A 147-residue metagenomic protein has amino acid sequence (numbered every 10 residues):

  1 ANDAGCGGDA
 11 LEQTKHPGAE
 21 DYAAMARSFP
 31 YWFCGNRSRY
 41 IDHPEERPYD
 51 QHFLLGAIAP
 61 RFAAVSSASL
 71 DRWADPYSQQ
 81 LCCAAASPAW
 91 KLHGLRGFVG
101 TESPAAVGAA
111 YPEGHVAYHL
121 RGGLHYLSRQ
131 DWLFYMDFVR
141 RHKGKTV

Functional and structural regions predicted by a protein language model:
A1-D3, S66: Alpha/beta-hydrolase-fold catalytic nucleophile elbow
D3-L54, Q79-G100: Mobile cap/lid helix-loop segments that gate and shape the active-site cleft of serine hydrolases
S28, A84-V147: C-terminal catalytic histidine-bearing segment of alpha/beta-hydrolase fold enzymes
G35, R39, A63, S67 (+1 more regions): Generic alpha-helix detector with strongest preference for long hydrophobic helices that associate with membranes
A57-A63, Y111-V116: Short, proline-enriched alpha-helix->beta-strand connector loops that line the catalytic pocket of alpha/beta-hydrolase
A59-P76, R121-G123: Conserved strand-to-loop "acid loop" that flanks and positions the catalytic carboxylate
R72-C82, S128-D131: Conserved alpha/beta-hydrolase "acid-adjacent" motif
